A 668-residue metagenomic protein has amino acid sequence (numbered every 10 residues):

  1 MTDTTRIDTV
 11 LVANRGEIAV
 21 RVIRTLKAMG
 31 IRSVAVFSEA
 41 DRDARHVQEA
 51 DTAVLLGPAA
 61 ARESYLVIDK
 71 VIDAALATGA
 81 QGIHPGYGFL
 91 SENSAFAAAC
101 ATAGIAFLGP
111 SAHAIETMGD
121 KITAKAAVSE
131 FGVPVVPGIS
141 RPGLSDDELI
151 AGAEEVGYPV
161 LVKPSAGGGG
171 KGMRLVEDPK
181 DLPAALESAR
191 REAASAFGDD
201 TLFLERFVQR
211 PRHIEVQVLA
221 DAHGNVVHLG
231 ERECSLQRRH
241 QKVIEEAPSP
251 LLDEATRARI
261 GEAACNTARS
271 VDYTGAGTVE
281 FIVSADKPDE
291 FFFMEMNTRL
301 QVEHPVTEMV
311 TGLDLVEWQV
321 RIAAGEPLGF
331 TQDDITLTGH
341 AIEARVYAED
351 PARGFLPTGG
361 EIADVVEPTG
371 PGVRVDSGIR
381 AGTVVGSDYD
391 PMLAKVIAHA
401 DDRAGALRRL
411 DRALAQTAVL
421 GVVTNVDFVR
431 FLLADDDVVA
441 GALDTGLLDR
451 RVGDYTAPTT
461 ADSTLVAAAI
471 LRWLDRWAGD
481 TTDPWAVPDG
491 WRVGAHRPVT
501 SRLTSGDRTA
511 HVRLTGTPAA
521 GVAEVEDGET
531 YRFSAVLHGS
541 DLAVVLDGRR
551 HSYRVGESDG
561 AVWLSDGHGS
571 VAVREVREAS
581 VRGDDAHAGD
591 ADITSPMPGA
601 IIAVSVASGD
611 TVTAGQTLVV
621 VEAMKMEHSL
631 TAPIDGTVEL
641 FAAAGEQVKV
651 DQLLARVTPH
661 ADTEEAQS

Functional and structural regions predicted by a protein language model:
M1-V279, V283-H304: N-terminal beta-alpha lobe that positions the nucleotide/phosphoryl donor in ATP/NTP-coupled carboxylate activation
D8, K171, P248, D390-V396 (+1 more regions): Short amphipathic alpha-helical segments
M173-L175, R206, L252, M392-D401 (+2 more regions): Short, well-ordered beta-strand elements within core beta-sheets of diverse protein domains
D178, A220-N225, V283-P288, T369 (+3 more regions): Short acidic-glycine loop/turn motifs at beta-strand connectors
A264, P305-E529, A614-T617, Q647-S668: Catalytic cores of soluble metabolic enzymes centered on carboxylation/carboxyl-transfer
T515-V522, E526-S552: Conserved nucleotide-binding/hydrolysis modules and their immediate coupling elements across P-loop/ASCE NTPase motors
R550, G556-S595: Catalytic P-loop NTP-binding/switch module of NTPases
R582-S668: Structured functional modules or segments
